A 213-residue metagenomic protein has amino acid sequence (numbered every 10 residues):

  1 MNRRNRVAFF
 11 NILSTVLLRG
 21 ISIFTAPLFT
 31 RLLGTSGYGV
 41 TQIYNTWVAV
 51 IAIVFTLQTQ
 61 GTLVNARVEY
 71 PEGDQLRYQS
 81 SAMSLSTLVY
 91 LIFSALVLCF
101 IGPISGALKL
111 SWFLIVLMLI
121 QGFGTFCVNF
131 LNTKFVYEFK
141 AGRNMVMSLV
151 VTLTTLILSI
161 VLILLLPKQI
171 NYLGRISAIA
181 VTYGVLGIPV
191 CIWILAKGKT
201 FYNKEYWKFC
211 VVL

Functional and structural regions predicted by a protein language model:
M1-R3, L33-G37, I51-L85, V136-G142: Transmembrane-helix boundary and interhelical linker motifs in polytopic inner-membrane proteins
R3-Q60, L98, Q121, L156 (+1 more regions): Signature of the first transmembrane helix
N5-L18, D74-R77, V116-I120, F135-I160: Alpha-helical transmembrane segments of multi-pass membrane transporters/permeases
R6-N11, Y44-A49, S84-L85, W112-L117 (+3 more regions): Short alpha-helical transmembrane interface motifs in multi-pass membrane proteins
V7-S22, V151, R175-L213: Transmembrane helical elements of multi-pass membrane transporters/channels
T35-Y44, E69-S81, L91-L119, L165-I176: Membrane-interface helix-capping segments at transmembrane helix termini in multi-pass transporters
V50, V54, T87-A95, C99 (+4 more regions): Alpha-helical transmembrane segments of multi-pass membrane proteins
I115-L119, M145-A196: Hydrophobic alpha-helical transmembrane segments
